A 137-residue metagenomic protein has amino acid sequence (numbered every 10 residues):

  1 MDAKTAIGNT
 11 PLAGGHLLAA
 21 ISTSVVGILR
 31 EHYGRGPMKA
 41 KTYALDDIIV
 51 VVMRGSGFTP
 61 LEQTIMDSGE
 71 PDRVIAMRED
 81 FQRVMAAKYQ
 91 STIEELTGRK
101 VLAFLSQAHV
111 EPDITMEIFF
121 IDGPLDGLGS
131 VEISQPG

Functional and structural regions predicted by a protein language model:
M1-G137: Interaction-mediating elements
